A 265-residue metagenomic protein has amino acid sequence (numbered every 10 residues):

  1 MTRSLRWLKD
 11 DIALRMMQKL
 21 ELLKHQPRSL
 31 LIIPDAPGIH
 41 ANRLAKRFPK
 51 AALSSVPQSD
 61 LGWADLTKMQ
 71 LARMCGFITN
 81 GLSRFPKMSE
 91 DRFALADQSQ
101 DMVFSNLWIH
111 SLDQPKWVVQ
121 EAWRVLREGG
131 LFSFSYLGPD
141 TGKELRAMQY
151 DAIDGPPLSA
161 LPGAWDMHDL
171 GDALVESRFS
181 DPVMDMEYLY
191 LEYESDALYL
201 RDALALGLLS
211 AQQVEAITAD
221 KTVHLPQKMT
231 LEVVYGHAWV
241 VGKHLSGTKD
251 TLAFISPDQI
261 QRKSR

Functional and structural regions predicted by a protein language model:
M1-Q26: Class I SAM-dependent methyltransferase Rossmann-like catalytic core, especially the SAM/SAH-binding loop
M17, A45, V119-W123: A structural alpha-helix within SAM-dependent methyltransferase catalytic domains
P27, Q100-D101: Local beta-strand N-terminus motif with an aromatic residue
P27-F93, W117: Class I SAM-dependent methyltransferase SAM/SAH-binding core
D101-K116: A short SAM/SAH-binding and catalytic strip from SAM-dependent methyltransferases
K116-L131: A short glycine-rich, Lys/Arg-flanked "PGG" loop and its adjoining helix->strand segment in the class I
F132-E194, L209-E215: Conserved catalytic/acceptor-binding region of the Class I
S177, A197-R265: C-terminal lobe and adjacent flexible extensions of AdoMet/dcAdoMet transferase-like proteins
